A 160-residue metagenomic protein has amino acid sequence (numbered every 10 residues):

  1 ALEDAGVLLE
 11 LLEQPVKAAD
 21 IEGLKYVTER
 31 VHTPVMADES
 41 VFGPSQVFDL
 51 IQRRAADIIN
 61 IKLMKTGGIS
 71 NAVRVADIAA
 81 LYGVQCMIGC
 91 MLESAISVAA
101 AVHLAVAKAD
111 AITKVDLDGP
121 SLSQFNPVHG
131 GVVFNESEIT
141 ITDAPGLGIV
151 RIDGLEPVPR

Functional and structural regions predicted by a protein language model:
A1-S97, F125-P127, V132-F134: Catalytic core of soluble alpha/beta enzymes
R53, M91-R160: Flexible C-terminal active-site loop/helix
